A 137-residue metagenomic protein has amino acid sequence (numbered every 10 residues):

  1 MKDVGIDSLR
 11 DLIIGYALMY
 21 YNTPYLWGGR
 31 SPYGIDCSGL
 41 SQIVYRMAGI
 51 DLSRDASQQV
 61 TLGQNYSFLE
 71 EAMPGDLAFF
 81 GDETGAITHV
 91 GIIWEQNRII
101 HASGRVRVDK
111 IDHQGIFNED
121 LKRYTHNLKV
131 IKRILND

Functional and structural regions predicted by a protein language model:
M1-Y25: Surface-exposed beta-loop interaction hotspot
K2-D3, R30, Y66, W94-D137: Aromatic- and glycine-rich peptidoglycan recognition patches
I14, C37-S38, T88, L128: A generic alpha-helix preference that emphasizes hydrophobic side chains
P24-P74: Catalytic cysteine-centered active-site loop
L52-D109, Q114: ...with weaker cross-activation on analogous glycine-rich loops/strands in unrelated enzymes
